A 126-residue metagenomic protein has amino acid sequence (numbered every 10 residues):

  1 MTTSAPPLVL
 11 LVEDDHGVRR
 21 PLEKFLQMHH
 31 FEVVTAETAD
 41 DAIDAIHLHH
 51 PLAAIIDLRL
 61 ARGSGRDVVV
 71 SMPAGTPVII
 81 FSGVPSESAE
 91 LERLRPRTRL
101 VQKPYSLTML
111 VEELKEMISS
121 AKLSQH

Functional and structural regions predicted by a protein language model:
M1-L10, S106-H126: Non-catalytic signal-transmission and effector/linker regions of two-component phosphorelay proteins
E13: Conserved acidic carboxylate
H16, E37-D41, T108: Acidic phosphotransfer microenvironment of two-component signaling modules
H16-V34: Two-component/phosphorelay signaling modules centered on CheY-like receiver
T35-A53: Acidic, metal-coordinating helix/loop segments flanking the phosphotransfer/catalytic sites of two-component signaling
D57-M72, P85: Conserved phosphotransfer microenvironments
F81-S82: Hydrophobic/aromatic residues positioned on beta-strands within the core alpha/beta folds
K103: A Lys-centered signature of the CheY-like receiver
